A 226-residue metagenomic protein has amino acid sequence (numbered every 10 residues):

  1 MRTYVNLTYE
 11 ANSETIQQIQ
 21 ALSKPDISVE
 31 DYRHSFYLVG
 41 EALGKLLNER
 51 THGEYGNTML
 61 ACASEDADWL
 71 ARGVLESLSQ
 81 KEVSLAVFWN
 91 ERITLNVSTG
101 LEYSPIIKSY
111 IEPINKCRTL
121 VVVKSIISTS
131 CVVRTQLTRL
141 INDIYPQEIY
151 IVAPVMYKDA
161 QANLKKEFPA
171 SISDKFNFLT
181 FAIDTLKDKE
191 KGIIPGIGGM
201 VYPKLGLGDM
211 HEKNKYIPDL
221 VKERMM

Functional and structural regions predicted by a protein language model:
M1-M226: PRPP-associated nucleotide enzymes
